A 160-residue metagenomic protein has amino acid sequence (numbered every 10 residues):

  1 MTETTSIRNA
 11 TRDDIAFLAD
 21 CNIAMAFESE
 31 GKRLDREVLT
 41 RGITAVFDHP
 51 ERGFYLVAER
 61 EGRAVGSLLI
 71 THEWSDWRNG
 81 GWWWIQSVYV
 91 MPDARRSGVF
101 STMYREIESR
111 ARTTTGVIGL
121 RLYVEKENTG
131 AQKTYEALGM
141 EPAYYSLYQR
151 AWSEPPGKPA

Functional and structural regions predicted by a protein language model:
M1-D13, P155-A160: Conserved N-terminal entry element of GNAT/NAT acetyltransferase domains
T5, N9-A16, D20-G80, Q86 (+4 more regions): Acetyl-CoA-dependent GNAT
E73-S75, D93, E127, S153-P155: Short coil/turn motifs at secondary-structure junctions
V90, R96-S109, K133-A137: Conserved acetyl-CoA-binding loop-helix of GNAT-fold acetyltransferases
S101, K126-Y144, R150: Conserved active-site alpha-helix within GNAT-family acetyltransferase domains
R112-Y123: Conserved GNAT acetyl-CoA-binding A-motif
T113, A137, S146-A160: Terminal substrate-recognition subdomain of acyl/acetyltransferases
